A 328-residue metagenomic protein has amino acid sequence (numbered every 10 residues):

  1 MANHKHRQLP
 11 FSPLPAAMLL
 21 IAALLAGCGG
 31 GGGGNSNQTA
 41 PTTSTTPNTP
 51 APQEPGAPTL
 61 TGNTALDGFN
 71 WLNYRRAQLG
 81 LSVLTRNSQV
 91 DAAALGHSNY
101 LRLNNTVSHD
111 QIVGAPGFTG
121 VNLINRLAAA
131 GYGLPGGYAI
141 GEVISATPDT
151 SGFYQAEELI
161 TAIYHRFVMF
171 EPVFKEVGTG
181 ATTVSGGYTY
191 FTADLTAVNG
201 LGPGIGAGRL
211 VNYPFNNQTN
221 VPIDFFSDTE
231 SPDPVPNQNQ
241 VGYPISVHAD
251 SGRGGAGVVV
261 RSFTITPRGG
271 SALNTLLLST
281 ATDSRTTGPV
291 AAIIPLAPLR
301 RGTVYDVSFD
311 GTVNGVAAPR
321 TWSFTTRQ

Functional and structural regions predicted by a protein language model:
A2-H4, G29-R253, V258-P267, V290 (+1 more regions): Functional surface patches built around histidine and acidic residues
N3-A17: Bacterial N-terminal signal peptides that target proteins for export
L24-G27: C-terminal motif of bacterial Sec signal peptides marking the signal peptidase cleavage site
S246-R253, R301, T312-Q328: Extended, polar beta-sheet/loop recognition surfaces of beta-rich domains that mediate binding to diverse ligands
P267-S271, V313-G315: Solvent-exposed strand-loop boundary residues in beta-sheet-rich modules
L273-D283: Solvent-exposed serine/threonine-rich low-complexity stretches and specific carbohydrate-binding patches
R285-I293: Aromatic sugar-binding surface patches on proteins that engage polysaccharides or sugar-phosphate polymers
L296-T303: Surface-exposed, short loops/turns at beta-strand junctions within beta-sandwich domains
